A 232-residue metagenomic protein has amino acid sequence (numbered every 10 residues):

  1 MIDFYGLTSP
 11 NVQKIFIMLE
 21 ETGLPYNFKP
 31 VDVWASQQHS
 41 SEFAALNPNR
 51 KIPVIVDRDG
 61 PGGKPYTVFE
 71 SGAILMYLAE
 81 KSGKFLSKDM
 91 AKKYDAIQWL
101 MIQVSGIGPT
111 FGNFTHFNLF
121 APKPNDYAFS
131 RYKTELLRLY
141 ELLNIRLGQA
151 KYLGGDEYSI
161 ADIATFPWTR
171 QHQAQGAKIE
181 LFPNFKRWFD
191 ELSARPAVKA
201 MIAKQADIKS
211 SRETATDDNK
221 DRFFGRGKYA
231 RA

Functional and structural regions predicted by a protein language model:
M1-S130, A230-R231: GST-like domain detector, emphasizing the conserved glutathione-binding G-site in the N-terminal thioredoxin-like
V33-W34, Y158, R187, D207: Positions that flank functional sites
S36-Q37, D190, K209-S211: Short secondary-structure boundary/hinge segments and terminal tails
A45, A194, A203: Phosphate-coordinating loops and pocket residues in cytosolic domains that bind phosphorylated ligands
L78, W99-P196, A232: GST-like fold's C-terminal all-alpha helical module
Q205-A232: Acidic/histidine-enriched, glycine/proline-rich intrinsically disordered or flexible terminal extensions
